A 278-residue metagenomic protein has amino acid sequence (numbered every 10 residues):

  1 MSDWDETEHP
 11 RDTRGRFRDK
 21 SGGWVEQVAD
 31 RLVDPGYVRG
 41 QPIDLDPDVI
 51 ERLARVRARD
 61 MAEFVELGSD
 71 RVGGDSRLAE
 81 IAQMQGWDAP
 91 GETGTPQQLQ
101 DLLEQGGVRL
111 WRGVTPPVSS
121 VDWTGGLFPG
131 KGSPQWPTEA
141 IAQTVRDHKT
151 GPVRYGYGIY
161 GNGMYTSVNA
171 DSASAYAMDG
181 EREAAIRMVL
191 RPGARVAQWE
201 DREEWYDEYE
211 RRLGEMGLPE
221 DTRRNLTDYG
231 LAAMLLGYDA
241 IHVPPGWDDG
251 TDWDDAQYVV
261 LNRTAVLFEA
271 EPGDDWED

Functional and structural regions predicted by a protein language model:
S2-R14, R18, V25: IQ-motif-like calmodulin-binding regions
R18-K20, V114: Small disulfide-bonded, cysteine-rich extracellular recognition modules and tandem repeats
S21-G23, Y176-A177: Short hydrophobic alpha-helical segments that form membrane-spanning helices or hydrophobic packing faces of helical
G23-R31: Charge-dense, low-complexity polyampholytic segments
R31-D171, A177-D278: Active-site and NAD+-binding cores of ADP-ribose-processing enzymes
